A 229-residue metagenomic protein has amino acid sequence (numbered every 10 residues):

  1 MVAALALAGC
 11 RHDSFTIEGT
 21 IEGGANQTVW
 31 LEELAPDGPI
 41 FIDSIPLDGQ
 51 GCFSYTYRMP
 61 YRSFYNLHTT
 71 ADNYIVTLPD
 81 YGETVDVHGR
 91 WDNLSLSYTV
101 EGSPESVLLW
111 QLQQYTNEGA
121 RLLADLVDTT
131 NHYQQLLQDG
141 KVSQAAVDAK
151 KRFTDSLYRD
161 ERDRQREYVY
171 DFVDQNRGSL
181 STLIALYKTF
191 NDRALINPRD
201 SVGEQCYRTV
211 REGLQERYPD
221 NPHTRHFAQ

Functional and structural regions predicted by a protein language model:
M1-A8: Sec-dependent bacterial lipoprotein signal peptides
C10-E167, F172: A non-transmembrane, solvent-exposed segment enriched in polar/low-complexity residues
S156, A194-G203: Short coil/turn connectors between adjacent alpha-helices in alpha-solenoid helical repeat scaffolds
Y168, K188, T209-G213: A general alpha-helix detector
D171-G178, R217: Flexible helix-coil transition and linker loops at the boundaries of alpha-helical arrays
G178-R193: Amphipathic alpha-helical repeat scaffolds of TPR domains
S201-Q229: N-proximal helix/coil linker or "cap" segments that precede and/or mark the start of modular domains
